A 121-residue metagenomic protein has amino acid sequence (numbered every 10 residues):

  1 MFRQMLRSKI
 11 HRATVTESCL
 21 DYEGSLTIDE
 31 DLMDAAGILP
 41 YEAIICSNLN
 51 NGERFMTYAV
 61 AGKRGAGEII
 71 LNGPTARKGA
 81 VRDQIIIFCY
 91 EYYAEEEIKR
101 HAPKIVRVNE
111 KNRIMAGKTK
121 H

Functional and structural regions predicted by a protein language model:
R3-M5, I10, V15-T16, L20-K99 (+1 more regions): Compact, glycine-rich, soluble single-domain proteins
K104-I105, E110-H121: Short, glycine/charged-enriched hinge/interface segments at domain edges or termini
